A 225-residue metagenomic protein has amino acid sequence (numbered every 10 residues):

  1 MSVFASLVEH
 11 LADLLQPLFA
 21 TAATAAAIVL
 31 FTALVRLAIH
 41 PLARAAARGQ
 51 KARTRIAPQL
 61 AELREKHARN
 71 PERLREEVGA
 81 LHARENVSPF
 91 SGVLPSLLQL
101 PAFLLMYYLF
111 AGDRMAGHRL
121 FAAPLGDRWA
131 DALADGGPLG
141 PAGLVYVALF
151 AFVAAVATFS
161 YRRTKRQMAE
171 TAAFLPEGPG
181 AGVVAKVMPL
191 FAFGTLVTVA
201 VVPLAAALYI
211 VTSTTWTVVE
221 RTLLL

Functional and structural regions predicted by a protein language model:
M1-L225: Helix-loop-helix
